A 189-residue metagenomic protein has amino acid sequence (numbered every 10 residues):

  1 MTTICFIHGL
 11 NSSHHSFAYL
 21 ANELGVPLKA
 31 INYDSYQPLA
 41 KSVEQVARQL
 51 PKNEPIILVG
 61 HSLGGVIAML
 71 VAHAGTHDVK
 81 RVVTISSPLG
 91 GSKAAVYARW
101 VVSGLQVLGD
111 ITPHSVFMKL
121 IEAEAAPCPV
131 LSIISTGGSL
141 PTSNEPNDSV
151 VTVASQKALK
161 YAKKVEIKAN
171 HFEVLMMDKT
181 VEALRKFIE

Functional and structural regions predicted by a protein language model:
I4-H8, H15-A18, L24-P127, L140: Serine-dependent carboxylesterase/thioesterase catalytic core of lipase-like alpha/beta-hydrolase/SGNH enzymes
S13-H14, G91, V153, M176: Hydrophobic positions within alpha-helical membrane elements
H14-A21, D148, V153: Short, surface-exposed alpha-helical segments at coil->helix boundaries
A125-E189: C-terminal catalytic-base region of ester-bond hydrolases, centering on the histidine of the charge-relay
